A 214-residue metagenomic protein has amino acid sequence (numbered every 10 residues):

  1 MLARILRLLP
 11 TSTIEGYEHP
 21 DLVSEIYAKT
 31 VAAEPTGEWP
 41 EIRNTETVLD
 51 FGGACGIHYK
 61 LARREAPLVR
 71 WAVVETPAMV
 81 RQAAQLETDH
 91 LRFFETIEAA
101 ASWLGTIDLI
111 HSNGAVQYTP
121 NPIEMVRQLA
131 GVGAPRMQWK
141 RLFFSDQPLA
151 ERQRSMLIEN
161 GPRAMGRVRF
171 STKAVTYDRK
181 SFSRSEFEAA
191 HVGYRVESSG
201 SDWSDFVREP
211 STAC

Functional and structural regions predicted by a protein language model:
M1-T47, G56, K60, E151-C214: N-terminal accessory regions of S-adenosyl-L-methionine
E46, D108, P135: Conserved acidic residues
G52: Conserved S-adenosyl-L-methionine
C55-R92, I97-E98: Class I SAM-dependent methyltransferase SAM/SAH-binding core
A100-L104: Short conserved loop adjoining the S-adenosyl-L-methionine
D108-P122: A short SAM/SAH-binding and catalytic strip from SAM-dependent methyltransferases
Y118-V132, W139: A short, conserved alpha-helix within the catalytic core of class I
A134-Q147: Conserved beta-strand signature within the Rossmann-like core of class I S-adenosyl-L-methionine
